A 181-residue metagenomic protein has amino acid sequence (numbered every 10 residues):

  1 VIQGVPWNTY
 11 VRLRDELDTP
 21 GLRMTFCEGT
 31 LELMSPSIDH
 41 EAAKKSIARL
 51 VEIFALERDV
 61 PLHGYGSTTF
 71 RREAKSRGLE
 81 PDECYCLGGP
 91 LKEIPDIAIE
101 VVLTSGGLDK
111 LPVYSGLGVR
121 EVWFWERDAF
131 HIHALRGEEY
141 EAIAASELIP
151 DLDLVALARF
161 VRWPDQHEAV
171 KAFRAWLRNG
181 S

Functional and structural regions predicted by a protein language model:
V1-S181: Gly/Pro/Ser/Thr-rich low-complexity, intrinsically disordered segments predominantly at protein N-termini
